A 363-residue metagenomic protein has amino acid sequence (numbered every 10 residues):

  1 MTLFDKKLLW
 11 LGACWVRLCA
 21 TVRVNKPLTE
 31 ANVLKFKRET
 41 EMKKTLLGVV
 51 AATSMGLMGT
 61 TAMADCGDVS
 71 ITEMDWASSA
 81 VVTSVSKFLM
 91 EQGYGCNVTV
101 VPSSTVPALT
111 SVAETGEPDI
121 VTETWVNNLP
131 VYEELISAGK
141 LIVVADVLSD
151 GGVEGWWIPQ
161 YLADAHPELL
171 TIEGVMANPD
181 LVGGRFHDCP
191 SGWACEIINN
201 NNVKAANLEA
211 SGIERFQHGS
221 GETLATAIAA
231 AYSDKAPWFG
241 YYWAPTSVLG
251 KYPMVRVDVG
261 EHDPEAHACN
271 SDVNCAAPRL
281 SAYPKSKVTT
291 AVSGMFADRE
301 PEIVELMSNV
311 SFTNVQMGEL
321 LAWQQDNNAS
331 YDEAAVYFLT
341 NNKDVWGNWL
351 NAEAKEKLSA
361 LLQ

Functional and structural regions predicted by a protein language model:
E41-M63: Gram-negative bacterial Sec-dependent N-terminal signal peptides
D65-S78, C96-V101, G183-H187, M307: Short, well-ordered beta-strand elements
S78-C96: Short, polar/charged alpha-helical segment
T110-V112, P118-E123, A194-N270: Ligand-binding pocket segment of bilobal, Venus flytrap-like solute-binding proteins
L141-G192: A conserved helix-loop-strand patch within extracytoplasmic ligand-binding domains of the periplasmic binding
E154-D164, K287-R299, A322-W323: A bilobed periplasmic-binding-protein/Venus flytrap-type ligand-binding module shared by bacterial periplasmic
V248-S311: C-terminal lobe and pocket-closing loops of periplasmic/extracytoplasmic Venus-flytrap solute-binding proteins
E305, V310-Q363: C-terminal functional modules
